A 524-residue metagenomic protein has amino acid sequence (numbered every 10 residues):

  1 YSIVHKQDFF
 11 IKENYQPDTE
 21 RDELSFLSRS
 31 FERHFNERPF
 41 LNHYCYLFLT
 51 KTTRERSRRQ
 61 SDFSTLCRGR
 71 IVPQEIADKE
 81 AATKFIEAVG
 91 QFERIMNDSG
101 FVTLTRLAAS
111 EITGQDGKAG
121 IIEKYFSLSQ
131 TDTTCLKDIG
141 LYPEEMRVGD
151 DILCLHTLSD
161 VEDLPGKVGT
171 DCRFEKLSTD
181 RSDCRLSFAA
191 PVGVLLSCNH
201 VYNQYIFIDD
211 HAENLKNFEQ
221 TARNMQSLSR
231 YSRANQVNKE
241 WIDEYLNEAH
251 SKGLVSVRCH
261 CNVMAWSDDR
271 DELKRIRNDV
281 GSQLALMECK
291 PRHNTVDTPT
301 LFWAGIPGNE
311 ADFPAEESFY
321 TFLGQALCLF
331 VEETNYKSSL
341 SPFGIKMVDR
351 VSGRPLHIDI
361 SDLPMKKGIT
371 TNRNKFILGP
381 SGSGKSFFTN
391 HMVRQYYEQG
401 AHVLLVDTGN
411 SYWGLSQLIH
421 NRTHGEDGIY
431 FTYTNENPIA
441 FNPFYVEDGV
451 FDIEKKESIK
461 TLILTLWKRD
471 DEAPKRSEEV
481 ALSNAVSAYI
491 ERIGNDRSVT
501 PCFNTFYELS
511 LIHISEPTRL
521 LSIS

Functional and structural regions predicted by a protein language model:
Y1, P342-T432: Glycine-rich phosphate-binding loop of nucleotide-binding enzymes
Y1-E333: Extended, folded cores of ATP/NTP-driven motor/assembly subunits in large transport and secretion machines
V4-P17, F35-N36, H391-N495: Switch/coupling segment of Walker-type NTPase motor domains
E75-D78, A82, S232-N235, W266 (+6 more regions): Hydrophobic alpha-helical scaffolding
I86-E93, N97, M264, R277-G281 (+6 more regions): Short, well-ordered alpha-helical packing segments
A108-D116, V296-A304, W413-L415, S477-V486 (+1 more regions): A glycine-rich phosphate-binding loop feature that marks nucleotide/adenosyl-phosphate handling sites
I490-L511: Long, K/E/R/D-enriched contiguous segments that form extended
I512-S524: Single conserved hydrophobic/aromatic residue that forms the stacking wall/gate of nucleotide- or nucleobase-binding
